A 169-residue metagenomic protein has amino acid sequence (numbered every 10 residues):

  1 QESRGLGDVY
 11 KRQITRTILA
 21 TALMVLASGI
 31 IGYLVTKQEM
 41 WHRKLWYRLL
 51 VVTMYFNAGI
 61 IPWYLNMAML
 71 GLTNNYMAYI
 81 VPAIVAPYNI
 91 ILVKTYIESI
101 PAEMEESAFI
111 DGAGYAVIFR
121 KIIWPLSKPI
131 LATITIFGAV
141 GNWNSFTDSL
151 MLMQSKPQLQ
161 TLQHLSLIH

Functional and structural regions predicted by a protein language model:
Q1-I168: A hydrophobic, multi-pass inner-membrane permease signature
